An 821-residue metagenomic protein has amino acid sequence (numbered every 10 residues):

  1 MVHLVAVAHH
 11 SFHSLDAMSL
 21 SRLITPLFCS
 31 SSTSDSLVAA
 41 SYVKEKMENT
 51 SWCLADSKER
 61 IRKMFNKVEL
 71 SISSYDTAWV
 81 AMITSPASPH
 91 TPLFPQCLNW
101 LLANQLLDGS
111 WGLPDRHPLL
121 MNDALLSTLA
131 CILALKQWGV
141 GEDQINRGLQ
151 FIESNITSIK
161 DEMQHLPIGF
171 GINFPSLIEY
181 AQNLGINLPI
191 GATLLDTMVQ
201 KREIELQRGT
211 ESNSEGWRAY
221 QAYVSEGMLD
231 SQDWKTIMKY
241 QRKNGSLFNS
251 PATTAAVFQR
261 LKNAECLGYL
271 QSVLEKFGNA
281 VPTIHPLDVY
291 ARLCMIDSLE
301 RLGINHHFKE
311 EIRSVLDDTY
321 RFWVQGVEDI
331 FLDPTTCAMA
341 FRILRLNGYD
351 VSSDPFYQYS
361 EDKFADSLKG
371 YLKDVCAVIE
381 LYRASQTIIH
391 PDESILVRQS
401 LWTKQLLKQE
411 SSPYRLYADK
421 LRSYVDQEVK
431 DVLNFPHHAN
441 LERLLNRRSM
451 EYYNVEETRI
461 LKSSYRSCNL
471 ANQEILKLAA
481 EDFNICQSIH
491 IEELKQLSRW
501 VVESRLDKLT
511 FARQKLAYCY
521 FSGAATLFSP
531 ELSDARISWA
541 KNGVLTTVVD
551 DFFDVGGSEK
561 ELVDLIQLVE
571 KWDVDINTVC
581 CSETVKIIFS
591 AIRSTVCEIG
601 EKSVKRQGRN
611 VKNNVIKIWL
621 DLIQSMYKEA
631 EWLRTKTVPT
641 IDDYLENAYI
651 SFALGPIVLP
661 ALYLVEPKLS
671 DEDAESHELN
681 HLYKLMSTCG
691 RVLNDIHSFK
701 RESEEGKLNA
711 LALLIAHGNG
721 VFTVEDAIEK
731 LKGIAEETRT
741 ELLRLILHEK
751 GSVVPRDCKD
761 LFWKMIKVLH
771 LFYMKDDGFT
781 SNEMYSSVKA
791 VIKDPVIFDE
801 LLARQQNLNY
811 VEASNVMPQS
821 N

Functional and structural regions predicted by a protein language model:
M1-N821: Terpene synthase/cyclase
